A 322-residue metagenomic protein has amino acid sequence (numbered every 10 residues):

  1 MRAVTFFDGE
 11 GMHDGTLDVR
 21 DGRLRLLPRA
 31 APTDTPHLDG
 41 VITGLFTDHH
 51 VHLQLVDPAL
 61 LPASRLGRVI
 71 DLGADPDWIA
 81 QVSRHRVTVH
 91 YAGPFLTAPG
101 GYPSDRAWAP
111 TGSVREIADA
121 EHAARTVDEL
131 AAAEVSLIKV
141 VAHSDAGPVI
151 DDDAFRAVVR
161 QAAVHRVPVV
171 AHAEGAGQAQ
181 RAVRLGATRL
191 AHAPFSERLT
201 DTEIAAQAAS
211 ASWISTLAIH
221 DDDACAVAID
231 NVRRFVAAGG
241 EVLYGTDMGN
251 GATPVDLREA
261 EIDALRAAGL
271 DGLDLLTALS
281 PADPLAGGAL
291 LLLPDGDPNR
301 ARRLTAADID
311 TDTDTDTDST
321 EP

Functional and structural regions predicted by a protein language model:
M1-P32, V41, T317: N-terminal metal-binding scaffold of metallo-dependent hydrolase/deaminase domains
M1-R2, P28-L60, H90: Replace "His-x-His-based motif
V41, L45, V158-V170: Short beta-strand/loop segments at the ligand-binding rim of alpha/beta enzyme cores
L45-V51, V69-D71, V89-G93, I138-V140 (+4 more regions): Hydrophobic faces of well-ordered beta-strands that scaffold small-molecule active sites in alpha/beta enzyme cores
H52, A74-D75, P94-L96, G101 (+5 more regions): Active-site beta-loop-alpha junctions enriched in small/polar residues
A59-H143, G147-H165, I214-T216: Divalent-metal coordination cores built from histidine and acidic residues
R65-L66, V183-L190, A208-W213, A238-E241: Glycine-enriched alpha-helix->loop->beta-strand junction motifs that scaffold or abut catalytic
A228-T305: His/Asp/Glu-enriched, well-ordered alpha-helical/loop segment that forms or immediately abuts the divalent-metal
